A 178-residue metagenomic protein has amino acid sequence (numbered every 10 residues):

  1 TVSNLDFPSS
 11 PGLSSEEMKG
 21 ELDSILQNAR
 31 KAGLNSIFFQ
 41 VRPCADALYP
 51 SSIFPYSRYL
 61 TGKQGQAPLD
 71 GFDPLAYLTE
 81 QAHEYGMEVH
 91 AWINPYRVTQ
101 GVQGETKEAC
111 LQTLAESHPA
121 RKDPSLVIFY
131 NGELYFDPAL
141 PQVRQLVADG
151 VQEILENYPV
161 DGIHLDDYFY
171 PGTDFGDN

Functional and structural regions predicted by a protein language model:
T1, I37-F39, V89-A91, I163-L165: Hydrophobic faces of well-ordered beta-strands that scaffold small-molecule active sites in alpha/beta enzyme cores
T1-G20, H90-A91, Y96-Y158: Active-site-adjacent "subsite" loops/lids of carbohydrate-active enzymes
S3-L5, R42-C44, N94-V98, L165-Y170: Active-site beta-loop-alpha junctions enriched in small/polar residues
P11, L48-S52, N94, Q100-E105 (+2 more regions): Short, solvent-exposed loop/turn and secondary-structure capping segments
L13-A32, Y59-Y85, Q145-D149: Aromatic- and glycine-enriched glycan-recognition loops and surfaces that form the carbohydrate-binding subsites
G20-A47, N157-G162: Catalytic domains of carbohydrate-active enzymes, especially glycoside hydrolases
A32-D70: Aromatic-lined carbohydrate-binding/catalytic grooves of carbohydrate-active enzymes
R58-L60, Q64-P74, Q81-E84, N94-Y96 (+1 more regions): Substrate-binding cleft of extracellular glycoside hydrolase catalytic domains
